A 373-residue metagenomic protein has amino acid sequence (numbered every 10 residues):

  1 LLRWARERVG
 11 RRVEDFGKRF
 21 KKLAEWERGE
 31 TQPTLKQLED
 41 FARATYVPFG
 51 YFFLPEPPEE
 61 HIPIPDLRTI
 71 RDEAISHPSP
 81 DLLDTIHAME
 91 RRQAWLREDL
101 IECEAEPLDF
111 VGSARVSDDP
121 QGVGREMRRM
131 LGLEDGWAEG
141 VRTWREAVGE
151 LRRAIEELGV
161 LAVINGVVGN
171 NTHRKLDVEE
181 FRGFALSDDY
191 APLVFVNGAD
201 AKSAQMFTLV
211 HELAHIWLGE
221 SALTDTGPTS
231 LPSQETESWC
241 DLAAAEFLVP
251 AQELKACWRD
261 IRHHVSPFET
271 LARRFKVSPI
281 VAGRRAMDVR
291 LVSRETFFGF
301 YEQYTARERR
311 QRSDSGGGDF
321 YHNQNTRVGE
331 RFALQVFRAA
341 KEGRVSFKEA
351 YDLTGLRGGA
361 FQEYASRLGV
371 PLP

Functional and structural regions predicted by a protein language model:
L1-P373: Active-site hotspot residues in diverse enzymes, especially metal/ion-binding acidic/histidine motifs
